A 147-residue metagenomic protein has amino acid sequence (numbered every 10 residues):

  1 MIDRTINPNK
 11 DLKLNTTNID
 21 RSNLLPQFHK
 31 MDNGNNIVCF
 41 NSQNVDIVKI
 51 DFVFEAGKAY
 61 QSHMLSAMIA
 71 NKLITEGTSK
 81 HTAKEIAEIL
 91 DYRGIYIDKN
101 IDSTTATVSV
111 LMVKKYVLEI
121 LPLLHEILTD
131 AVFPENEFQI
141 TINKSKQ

Functional and structural regions predicted by a protein language model:
M1-E88: His/Glu-rich zincin catalytic helix
M1-I6, D91-Q147: Acidic/histidine-enriched segments that form metal/cofactor-coordinating and catalytic pocket/exosite environments
